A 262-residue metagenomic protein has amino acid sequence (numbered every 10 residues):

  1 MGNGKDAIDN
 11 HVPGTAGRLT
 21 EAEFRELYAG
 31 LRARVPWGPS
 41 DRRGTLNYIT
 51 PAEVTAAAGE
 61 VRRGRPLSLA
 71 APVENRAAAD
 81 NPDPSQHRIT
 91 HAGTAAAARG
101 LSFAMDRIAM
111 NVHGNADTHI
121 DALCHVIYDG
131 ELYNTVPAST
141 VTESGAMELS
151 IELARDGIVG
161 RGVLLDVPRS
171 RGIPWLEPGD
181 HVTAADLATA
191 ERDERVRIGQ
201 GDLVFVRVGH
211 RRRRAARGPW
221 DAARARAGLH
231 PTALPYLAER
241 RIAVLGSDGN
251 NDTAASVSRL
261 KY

Functional and structural regions predicted by a protein language model:
G2-Y262: Active-/binding-site microenvironments in catalytic and ligand-binding cores
